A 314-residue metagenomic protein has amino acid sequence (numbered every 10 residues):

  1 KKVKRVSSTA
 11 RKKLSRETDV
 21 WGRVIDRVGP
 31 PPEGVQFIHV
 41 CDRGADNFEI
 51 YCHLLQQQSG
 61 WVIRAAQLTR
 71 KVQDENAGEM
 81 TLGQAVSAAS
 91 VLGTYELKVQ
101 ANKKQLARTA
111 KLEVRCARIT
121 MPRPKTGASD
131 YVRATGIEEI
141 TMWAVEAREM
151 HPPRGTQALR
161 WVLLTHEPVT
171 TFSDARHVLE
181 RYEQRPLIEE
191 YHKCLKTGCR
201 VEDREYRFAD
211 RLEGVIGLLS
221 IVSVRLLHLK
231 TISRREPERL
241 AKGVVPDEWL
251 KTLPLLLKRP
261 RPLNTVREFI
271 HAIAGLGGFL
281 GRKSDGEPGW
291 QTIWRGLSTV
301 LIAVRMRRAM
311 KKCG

Functional and structural regions predicted by a protein language model:
K1-G314: Single, function-defining residue in the core of a domain
